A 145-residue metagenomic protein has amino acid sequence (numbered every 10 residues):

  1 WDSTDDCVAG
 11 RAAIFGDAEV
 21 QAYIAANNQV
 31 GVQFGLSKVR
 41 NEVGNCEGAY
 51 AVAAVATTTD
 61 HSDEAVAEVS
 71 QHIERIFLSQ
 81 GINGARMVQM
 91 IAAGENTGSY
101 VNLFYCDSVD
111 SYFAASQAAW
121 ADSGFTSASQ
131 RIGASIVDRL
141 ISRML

Functional and structural regions predicted by a protein language model:
W1-L145: Short S/T/G/P-rich N-terminal loop/turn motif that feeds into the first structured element of a domain
